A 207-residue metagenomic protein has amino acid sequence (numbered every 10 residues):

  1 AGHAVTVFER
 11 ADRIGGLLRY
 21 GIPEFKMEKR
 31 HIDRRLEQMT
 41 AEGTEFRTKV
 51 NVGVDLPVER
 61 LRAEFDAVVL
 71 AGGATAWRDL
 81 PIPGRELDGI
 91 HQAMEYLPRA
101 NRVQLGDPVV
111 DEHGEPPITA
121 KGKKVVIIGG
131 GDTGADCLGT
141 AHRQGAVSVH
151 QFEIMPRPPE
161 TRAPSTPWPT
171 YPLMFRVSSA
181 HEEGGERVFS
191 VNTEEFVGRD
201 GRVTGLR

Functional and structural regions predicted by a protein language model:
A1-V7, T133-Q144: N-terminal Rossmann-like FAD-binding beta1-loop-alpha1 element of flavoenzymes
H3-R19, S148-T161: Glycine-rich FAD pyrophosphate-binding loop
R19-Y20, L80-G84, L138-T140: Short amphipathic alpha-helical segments
G21-K26: Short glycine-enriched, charge-decorated loop/helix-capping segments at active-site entrances that position
E28-R78, R85, E95, R102-E115 (+1 more regions): A Rossmann-like FAD-binding core segment of flavoenzymes
I118-G131: Beta1/beta-strand and adjacent pyrophosphate-binding region of the FAD-binding site in flavoprotein oxidoreductases
